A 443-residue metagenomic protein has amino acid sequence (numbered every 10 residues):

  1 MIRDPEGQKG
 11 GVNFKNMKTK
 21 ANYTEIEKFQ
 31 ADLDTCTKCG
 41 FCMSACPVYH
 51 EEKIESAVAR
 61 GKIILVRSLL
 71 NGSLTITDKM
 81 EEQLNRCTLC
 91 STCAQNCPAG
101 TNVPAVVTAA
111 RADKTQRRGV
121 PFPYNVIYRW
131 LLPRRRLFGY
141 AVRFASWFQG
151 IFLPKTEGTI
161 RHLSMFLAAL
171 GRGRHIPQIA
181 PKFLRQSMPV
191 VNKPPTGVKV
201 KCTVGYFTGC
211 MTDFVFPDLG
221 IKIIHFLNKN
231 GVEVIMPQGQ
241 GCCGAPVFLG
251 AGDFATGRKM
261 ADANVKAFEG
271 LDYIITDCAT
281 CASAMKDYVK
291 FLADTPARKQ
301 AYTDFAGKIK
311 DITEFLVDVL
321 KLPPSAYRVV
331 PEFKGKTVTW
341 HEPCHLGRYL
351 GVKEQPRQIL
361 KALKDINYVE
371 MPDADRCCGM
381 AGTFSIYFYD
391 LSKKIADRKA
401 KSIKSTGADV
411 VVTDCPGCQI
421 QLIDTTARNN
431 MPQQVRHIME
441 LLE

Functional and structural regions predicted by a protein language model:
R3, G11-N22, Y49-E82, G100-I127 (+1 more regions): Non-heme iron-sulfur electron-transfer modules
G7, V12-C42: Generic N-terminal leader/targeting and pre-domain segments
G7-F14, D34, I76, E354-N367: Signature of N-terminal electron-transfer/Fe-S-associated modules in redox systems
K20-L33, S73-I76, E81-L84, P195 (+2 more regions): Short, intrinsically disordered, charge-biased short linear motifs at domain edges
E25, V103-E443: Iron-sulfur cluster-binding electron-transfer modules in prokaryotic oxidoreductases
Q30-Y49, T77, E81-T101, P343-H345 (+1 more regions): Cysteine-centered iron-sulfur cluster-binding motifs in ferredoxin-type domains/subunits of redox enzymes
F41-S44, E55-V58, E233-Q238: N-terminal glycine-rich anion-binding loops that anchor highly charged ligand groups
